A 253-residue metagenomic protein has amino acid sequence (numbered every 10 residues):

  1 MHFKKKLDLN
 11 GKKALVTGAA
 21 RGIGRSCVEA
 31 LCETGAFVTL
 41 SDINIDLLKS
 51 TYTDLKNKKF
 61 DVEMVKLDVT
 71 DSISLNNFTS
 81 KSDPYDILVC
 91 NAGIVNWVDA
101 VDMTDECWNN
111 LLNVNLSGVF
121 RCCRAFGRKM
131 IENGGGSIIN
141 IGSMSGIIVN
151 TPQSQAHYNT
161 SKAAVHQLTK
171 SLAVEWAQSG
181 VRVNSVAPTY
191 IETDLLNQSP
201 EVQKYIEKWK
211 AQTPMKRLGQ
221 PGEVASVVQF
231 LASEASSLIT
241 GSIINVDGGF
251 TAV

Functional and structural regions predicted by a protein language model:
M1-D8, V228-Q229, T240-V253: Short C-terminal tail/terminal secondary-structure segment of NAD(P)H-dependent dehydrogenase/reductase domains
D8-F37: Canonical Rossmann dinucleotide-binding motif of NAD(H)/NADP(H)-dependent dehydrogenases/reductases, specifically
D99-A100, C107-L112, W209: Substrate-binding pocket helix/loop in short-chain dehydrogenase/reductase
C123, S161, T169: Active-site helix of classical SDR
R128, V174-Q178, S237: Alpha-helical segment proximal to the catalytic Tyr-Lys
S143: Residue(s) in the substrate-gating loop at a strand-loop-helix junction that position the organic substrate next
T213-V224, A235: A conserved structural motif in NAD(P)-dependent oxidoreductases
